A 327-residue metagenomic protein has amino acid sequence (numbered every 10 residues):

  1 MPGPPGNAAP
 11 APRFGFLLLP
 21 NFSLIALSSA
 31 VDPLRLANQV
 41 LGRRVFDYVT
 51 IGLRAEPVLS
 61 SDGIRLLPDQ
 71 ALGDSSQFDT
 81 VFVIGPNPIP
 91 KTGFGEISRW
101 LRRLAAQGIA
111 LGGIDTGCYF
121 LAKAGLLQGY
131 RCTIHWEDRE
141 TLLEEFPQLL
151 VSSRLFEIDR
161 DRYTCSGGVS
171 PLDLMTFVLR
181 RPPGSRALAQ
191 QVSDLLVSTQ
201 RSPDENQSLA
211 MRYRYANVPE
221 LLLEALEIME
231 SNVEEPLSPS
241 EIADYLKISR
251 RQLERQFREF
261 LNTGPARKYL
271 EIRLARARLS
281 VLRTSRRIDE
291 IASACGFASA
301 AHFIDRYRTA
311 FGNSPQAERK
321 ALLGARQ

Functional and structural regions predicted by a protein language model:
M1-K123: N-terminal functional module of multi-domain proteins
Q128-F156, Q191-V192, L196: A conserved active-site-flanking secondary-structure segment within enzyme catalytic domains
L149-S153, S185-Q191, S202-Q207, E235-S238: Short, structured loop/turn "capping" segments at alpha-beta junctions
S153-V197: Conserved anion/nucleotide-ligand pocket segment
D204-K268, T284-C295: DNA-binding recognition helix and immediately preceding turn/loop of helix-turn-helix/winged-helix domains
P239, Y269-L279, A317-Q327: Short, basic, alpha-helical segments at the C-terminal edge of helix-turn-helix-like DNA-binding modules
Q256, F260, K268, S280 (+3 more regions): Residues in the recognition helix of alpha-helical DNA-binding motifs
R283-R287, A294-Q327: …primarily DNA-binding HTH/wHTH and HhH modules…
